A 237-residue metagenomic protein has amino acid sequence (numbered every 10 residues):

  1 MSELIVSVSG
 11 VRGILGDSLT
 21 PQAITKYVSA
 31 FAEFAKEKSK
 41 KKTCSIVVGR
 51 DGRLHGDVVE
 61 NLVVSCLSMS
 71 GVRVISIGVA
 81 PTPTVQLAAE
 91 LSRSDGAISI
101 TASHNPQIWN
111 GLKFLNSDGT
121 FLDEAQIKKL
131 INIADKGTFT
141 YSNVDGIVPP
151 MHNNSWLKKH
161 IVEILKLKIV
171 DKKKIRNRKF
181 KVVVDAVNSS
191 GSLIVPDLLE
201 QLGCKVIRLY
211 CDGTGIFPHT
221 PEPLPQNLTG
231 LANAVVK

Functional and structural regions predicted by a protein language model:
M1-S65, M69-S70, I147-V182: An N-terminal, well-structured beta->alpha segment
S2, L15, S76, F121 (+1 more regions): Short N-terminal micro-motifs specific to bacterial/archaeal maturation and metal-cluster initiation sites
V6-R12, V48, I77, I100 (+3 more regions): Short glycine-rich loop/turn motifs that provide flexible caps or phosphate-binding loops at active sites
S7, T20, P81, L122-D123: Helix N-cap and loop-to-helix transition residues
V11-L15, D51, A80, K113 (+2 more regions): Gly/Ser/Thr-rich beta-alpha loop segments that engage phosphate groups in nucleotides
E33, E37, S45-W109, D197-K237: N-terminal small/polar loop signature for handling phosphorylated ligands or for N-terminal nucleophile
N110-K237: Gly/Ser/Thr-enriched, mixed-charge loops and adjacent short helices that form phosphate/oxyanion-binding elements
